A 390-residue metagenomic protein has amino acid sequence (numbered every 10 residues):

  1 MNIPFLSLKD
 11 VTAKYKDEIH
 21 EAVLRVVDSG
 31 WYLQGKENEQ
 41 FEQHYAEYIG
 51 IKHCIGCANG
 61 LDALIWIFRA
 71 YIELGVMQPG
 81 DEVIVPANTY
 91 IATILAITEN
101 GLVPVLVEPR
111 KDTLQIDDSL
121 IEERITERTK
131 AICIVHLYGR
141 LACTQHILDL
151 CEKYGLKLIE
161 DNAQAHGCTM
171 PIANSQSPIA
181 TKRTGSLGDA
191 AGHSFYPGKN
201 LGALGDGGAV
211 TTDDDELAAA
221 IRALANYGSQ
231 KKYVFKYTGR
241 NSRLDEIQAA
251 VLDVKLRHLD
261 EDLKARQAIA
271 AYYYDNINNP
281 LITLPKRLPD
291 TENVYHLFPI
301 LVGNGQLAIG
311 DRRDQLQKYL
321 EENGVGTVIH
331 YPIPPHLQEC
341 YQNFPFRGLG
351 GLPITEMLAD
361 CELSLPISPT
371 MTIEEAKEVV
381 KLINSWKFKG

Functional and structural regions predicted by a protein language model:
M1-W31, N323, P366: N-terminal "arm"/small-domain region of PLP-dependent enzymes with the aminotransferase-like
K9, E21, N38-Q43, Y48-I55 (+9 more regions): PLP-dependent aminotransferase class I/II
W31, G35-E82, L95-N100, L106-V107: Phosphate-binding glycine-rich loop
V85, L106, L158-E160, T212 (+1 more regions): Hydrophobic residues in well-ordered beta-strands that form the structural core
N88-I94: Conserved coil-to-alpha-helix start sites within the AMP-binding
N100, K153-Y154, N323: Helix C-cap/helix->beta junction micro-motif
V103-T113, V328: Short beta-strand->loop structural element characteristic of the AMP-binding/adenylate-forming
D112-A203, V210-T211, S364, S368: Active-site phosphate-binding strand-loop segment of PLP-dependent enzymes
